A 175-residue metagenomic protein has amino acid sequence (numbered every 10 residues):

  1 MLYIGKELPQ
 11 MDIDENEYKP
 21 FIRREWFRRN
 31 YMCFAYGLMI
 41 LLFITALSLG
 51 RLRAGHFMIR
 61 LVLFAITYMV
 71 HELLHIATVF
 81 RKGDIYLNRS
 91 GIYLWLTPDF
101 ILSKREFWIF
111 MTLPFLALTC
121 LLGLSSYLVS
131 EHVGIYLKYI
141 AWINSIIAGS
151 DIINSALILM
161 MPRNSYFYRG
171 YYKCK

Functional and structural regions predicted by a protein language model:
L2-L47, L94-K175: Metalloprotease/metallohydrolase-associated module, dominated by Zn2+-dependent proteases
R51-L52, F80-L87, S130-E131, L159-R163: Transmembrane helix-loop junctions in multipass membrane proteins, especially transporters and channels
R51-M69, S103, F107: Short pre-active-site segment immediately N-terminal to the catalytic Zn-binding motif
R60, K82-D84, K138, N154: Functionally constrained cores in energy, signaling, and assembly domains
T67-F80, P114: Active-site recognition of the HExxH zinc-binding catalytic motif
L74, T78-K82, L121, I158: Active-site-flanking alpha-helical
G83-D99: Juxtamembrane inter-helical linkers in multi-pass membrane proteins
